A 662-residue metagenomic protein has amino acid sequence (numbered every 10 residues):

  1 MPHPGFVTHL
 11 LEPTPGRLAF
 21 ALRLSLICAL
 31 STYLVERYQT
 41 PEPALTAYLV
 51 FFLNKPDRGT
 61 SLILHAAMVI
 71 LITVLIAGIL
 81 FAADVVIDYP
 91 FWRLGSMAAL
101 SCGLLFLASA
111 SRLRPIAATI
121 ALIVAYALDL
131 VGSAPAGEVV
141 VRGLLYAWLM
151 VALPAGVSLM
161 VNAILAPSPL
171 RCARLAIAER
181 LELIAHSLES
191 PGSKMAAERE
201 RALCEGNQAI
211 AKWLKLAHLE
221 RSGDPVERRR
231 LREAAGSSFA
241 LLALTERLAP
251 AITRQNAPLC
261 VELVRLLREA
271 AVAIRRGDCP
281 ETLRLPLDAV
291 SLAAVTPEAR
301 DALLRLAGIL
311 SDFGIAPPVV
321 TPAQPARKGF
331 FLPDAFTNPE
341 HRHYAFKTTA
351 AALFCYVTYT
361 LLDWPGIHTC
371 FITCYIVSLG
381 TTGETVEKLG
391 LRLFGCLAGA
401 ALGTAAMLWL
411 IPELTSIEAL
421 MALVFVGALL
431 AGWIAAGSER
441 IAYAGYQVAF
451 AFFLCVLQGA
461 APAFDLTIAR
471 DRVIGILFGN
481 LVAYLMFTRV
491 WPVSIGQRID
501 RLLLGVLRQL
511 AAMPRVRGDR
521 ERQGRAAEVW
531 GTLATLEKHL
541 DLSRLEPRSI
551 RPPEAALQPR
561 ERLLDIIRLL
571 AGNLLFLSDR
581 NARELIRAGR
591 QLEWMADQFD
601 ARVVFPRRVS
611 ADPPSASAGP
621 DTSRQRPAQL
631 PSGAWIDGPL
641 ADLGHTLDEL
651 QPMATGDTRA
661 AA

Functional and structural regions predicted by a protein language model:
M1-G156, M160-L165, C279-V448, Q458-L481 (+6 more regions): Alpha-helical transmembrane segments and their membrane-interface boundaries that form or gate the permeation pathway
M1-S25, R37, R58, E138-V139 (+4 more regions): Long, hydrophobic alpha-helical segments that serve as membrane-spanning/inserting helices
F453: Conformationally flexible catalytic loops at phosphate/diphosphate-handling active centers
